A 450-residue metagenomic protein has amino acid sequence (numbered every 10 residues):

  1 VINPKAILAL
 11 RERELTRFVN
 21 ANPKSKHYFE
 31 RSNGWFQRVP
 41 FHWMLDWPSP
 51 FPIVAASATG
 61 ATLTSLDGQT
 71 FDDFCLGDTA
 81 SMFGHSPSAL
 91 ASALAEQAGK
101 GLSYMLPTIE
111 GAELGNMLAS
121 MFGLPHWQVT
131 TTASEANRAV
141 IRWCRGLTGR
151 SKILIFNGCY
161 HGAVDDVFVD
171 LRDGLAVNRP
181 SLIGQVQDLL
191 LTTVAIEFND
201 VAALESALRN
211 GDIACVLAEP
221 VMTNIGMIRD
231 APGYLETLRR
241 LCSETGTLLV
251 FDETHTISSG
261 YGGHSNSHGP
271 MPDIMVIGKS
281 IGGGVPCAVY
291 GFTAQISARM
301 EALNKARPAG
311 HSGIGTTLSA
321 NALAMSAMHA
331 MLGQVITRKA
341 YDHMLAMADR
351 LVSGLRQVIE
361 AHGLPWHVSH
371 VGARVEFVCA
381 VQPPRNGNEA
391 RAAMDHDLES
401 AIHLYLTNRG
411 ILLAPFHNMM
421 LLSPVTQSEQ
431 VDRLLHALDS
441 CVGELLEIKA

Functional and structural regions predicted by a protein language model:
V1-A450: Conserved N-terminal phosphate-binding loop of PLP-dependent enzymes in the Aspartate aminotransferase
